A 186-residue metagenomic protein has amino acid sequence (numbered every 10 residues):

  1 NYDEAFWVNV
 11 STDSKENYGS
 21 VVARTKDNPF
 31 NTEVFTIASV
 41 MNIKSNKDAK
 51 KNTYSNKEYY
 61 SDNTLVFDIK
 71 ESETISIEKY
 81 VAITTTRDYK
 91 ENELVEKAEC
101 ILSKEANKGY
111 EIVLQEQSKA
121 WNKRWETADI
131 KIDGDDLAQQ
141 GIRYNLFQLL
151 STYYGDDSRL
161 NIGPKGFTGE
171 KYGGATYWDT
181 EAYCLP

Functional and structural regions predicted by a protein language model:
N1-K171: Acidic/polar, glycine-enriched structural segments that form the non-catalytic walls/loops of the carbohydrate-binding
L146-L149, D179-P186: Alpha-helical support elements that line or immediately flank enzyme active sites and cofactor-binding pockets
F167-E181: Extended hydrophobic/aromatic segments used for targeting, binding, or gating
